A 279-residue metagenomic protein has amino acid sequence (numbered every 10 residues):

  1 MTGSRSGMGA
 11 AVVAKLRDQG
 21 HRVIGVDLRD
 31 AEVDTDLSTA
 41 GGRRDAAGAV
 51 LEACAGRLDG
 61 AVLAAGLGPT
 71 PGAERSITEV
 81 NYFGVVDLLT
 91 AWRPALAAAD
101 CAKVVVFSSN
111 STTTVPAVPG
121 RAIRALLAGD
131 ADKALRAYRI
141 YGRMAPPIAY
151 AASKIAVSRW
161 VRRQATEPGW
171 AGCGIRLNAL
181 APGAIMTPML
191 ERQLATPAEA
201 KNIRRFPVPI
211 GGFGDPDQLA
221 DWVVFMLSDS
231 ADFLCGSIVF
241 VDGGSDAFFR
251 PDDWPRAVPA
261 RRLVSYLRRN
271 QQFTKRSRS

Functional and structural regions predicted by a protein language model:
M1-I24: Canonical Rossmann dinucleotide-binding motif of NAD(H)/NADP(H)-dependent dehydrogenases/reductases, specifically
V26-D45, V50-L51, G66-L67: Rossmann-fold cofactor-recognition segment
E32, I77-T78: A hydrophobic alpha-helix adjacent to the NAD(P)-binding/active-site core of NAD(P)-dependent oxidoreductases, strongly
A46, L88-L96, W160-V161, W222 (+1 more regions): Hydrophobic positions on the long internal alpha-helix of Rossmann-like NAD(P)-dependent oxidoreductase domains
L67-P71, D100-G172, A184-I185: Catalytic loop of short-chain dehydrogenase/reductase
D87, A149-A151, I155-S158, A179 (+3 more regions): C-terminal helical subdomain
A181-R192: Short, flexible catalytic-loop segment of classical short-chain dehydrogenase/reductase
